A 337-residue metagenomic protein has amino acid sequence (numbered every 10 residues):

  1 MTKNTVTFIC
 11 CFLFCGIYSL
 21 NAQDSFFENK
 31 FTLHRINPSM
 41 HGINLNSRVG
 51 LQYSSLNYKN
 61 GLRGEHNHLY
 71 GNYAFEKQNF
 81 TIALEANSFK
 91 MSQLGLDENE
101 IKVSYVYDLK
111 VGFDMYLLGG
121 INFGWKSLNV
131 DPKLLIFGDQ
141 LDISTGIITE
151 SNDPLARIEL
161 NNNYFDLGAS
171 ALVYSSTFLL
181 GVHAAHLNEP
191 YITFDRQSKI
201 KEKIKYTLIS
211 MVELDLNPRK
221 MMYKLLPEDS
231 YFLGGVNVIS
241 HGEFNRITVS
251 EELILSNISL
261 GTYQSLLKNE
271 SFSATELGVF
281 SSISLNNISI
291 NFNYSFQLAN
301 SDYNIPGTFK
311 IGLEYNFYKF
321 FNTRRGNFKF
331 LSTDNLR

Functional and structural regions predicted by a protein language model:
M1-F8: Bacterial N-terminal signal peptides that target proteins for export
I9-G16: Bacterial N-terminal signal peptides
I17-A22: Sec/Tat signal peptide C-region and signal peptidase I cleavage site
Q23-R337: Subset of outer-membrane beta-barrel
